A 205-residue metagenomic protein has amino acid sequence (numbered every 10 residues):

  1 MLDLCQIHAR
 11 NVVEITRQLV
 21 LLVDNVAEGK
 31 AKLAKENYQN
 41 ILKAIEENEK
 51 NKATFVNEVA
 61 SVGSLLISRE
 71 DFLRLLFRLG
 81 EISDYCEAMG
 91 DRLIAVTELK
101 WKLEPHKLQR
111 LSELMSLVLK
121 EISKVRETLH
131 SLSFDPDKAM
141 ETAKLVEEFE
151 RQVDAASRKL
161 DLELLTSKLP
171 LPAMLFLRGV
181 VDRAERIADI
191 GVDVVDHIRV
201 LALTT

Functional and structural regions predicted by a protein language model:
M1-T205: Cytosolic, long alpha-helical scaffolding segments
